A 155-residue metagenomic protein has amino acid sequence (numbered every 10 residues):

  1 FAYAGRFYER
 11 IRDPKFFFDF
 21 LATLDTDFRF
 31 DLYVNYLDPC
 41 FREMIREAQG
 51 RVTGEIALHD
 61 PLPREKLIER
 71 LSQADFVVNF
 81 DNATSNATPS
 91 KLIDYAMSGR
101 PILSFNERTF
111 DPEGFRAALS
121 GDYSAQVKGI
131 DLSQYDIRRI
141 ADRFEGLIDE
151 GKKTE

Functional and structural regions predicted by a protein language model:
F1-I11, I140: Conserved donor-binding/catalytic core segment of Leloir-type glycosyltransferases
Y8-T23: A conserved mid-protein helix/loop that constitutes part of the nucleotide-sugar donor-binding site
V34-Y36, F41-K66: Nucleotide-activated donor-binding/catalytic signature segment of Leloir-type glycosyltransferases, i.e., the conserved
P63-A74, M97: Short acidic alpha-helix that forms the nucleotide-activated donor recognition element in Leloir-type transferases
L71-N86: Acidic donor-binding loop of glycosyltransferase active sites
F76-N79, D94, P101-N106: Short hydrophobic beta-strand element within catalytic cores of glycosyltransferases and related nucleotide-activated
A87-M97: A short, glycine- and acidic-residue-rich donor-binding loop in the catalytic cores of nucleotide-sugar-dependent
D122-K152: A charged, aromatic-enriched C-terminal amphipathic alpha-helix characteristic of glycosyltransferases across folds
